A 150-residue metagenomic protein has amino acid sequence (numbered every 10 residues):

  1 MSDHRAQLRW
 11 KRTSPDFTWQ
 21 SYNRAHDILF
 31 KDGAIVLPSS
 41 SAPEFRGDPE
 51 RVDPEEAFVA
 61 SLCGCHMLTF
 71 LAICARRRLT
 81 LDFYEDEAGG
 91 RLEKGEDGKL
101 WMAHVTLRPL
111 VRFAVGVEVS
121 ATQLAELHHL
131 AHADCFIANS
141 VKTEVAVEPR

Functional and structural regions predicted by a protein language model:
M1-A60, L71-R150: Extended beta-strand/beta-hairpin segments
